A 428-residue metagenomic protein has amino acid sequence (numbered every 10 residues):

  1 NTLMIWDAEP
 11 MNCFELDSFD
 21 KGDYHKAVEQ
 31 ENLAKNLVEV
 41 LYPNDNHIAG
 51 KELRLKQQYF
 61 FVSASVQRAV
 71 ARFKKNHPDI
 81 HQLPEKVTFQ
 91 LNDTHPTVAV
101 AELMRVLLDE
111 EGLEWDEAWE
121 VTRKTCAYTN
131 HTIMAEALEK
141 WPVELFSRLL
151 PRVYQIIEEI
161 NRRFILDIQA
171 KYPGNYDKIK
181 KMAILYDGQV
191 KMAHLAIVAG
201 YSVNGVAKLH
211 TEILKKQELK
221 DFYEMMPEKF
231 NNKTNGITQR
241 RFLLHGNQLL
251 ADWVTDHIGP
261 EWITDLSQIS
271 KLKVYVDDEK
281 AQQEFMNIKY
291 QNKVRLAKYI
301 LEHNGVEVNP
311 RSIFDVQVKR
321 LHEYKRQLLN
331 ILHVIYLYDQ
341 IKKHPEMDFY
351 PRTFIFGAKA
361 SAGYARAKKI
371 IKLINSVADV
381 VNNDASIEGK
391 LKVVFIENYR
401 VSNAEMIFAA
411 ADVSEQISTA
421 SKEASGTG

Functional and structural regions predicted by a protein language model:
N1-G428: A conserved ligand/cofactor-binding region detector
